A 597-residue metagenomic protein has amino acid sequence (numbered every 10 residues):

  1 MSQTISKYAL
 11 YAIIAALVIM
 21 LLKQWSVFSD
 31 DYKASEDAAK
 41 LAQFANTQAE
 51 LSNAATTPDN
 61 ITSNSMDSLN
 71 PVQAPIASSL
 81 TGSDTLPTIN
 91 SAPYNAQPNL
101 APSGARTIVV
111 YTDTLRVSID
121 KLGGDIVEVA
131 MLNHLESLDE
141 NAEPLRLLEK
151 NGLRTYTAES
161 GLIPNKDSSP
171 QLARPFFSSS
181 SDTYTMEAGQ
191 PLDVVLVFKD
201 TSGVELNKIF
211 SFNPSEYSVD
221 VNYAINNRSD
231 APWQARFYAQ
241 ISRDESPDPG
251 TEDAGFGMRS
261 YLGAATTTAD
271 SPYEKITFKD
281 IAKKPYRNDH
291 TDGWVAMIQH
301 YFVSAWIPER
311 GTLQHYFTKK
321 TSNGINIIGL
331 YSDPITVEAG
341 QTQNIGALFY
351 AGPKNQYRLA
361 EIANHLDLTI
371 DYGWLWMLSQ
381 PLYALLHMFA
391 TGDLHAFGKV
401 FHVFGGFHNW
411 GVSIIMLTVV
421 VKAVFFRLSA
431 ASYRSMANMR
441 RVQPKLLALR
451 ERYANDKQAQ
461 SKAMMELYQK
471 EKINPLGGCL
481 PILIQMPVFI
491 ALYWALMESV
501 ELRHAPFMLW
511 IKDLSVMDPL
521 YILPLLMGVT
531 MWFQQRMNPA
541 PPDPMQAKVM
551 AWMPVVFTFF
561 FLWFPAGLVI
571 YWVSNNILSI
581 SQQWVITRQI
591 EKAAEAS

Functional and structural regions predicted by a protein language model:
M1-L51, I119, Y223-A224, F237-M258 (+1 more regions): Helix-loop-helix
M1-S2, S6, I89-A92, A96-N99 (+13 more regions): Mixed-charge, polar/low-complexity N-terminal
Y11, V27-P144, S597: Juxtamembrane extramembrane loops of integral membrane proteins
K33, K40, T56, T62-S63 (+10 more regions): Low-complexity, compositionally biased segments
S78, T85, P102, T107-I370: Soluble non-transmembrane domains of integral membrane proteins
